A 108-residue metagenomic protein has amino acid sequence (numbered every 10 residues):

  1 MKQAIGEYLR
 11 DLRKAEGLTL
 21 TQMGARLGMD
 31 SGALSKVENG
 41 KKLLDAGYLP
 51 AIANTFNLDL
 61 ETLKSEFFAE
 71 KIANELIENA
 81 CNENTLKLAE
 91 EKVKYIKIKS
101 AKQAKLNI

Functional and structural regions predicted by a protein language model:
M1-A15: A short, Lys/Arg-rich alpha-helix, primarily the initiator
R10, T21, P50: Residues within the helices of the helix-turn-helix
R13, G24, A53: The alpha-helix within a helix-turn-helix
K14, G28, N39-K41, P50 (+1 more regions): Residue-level detection of the helix-turn-helix DNA-binding "recognition helix"
G17-K36: Short alpha-helical DNA-recognition segment
G28, D45-T62: DNA major-groove recognition helix of helix-turn-helix/homeodomain DNA-binding modules
K64-L106: Short, charged recognition helix plus adjacent turn of helix-turn-helix-like nucleic-acid-binding domains
